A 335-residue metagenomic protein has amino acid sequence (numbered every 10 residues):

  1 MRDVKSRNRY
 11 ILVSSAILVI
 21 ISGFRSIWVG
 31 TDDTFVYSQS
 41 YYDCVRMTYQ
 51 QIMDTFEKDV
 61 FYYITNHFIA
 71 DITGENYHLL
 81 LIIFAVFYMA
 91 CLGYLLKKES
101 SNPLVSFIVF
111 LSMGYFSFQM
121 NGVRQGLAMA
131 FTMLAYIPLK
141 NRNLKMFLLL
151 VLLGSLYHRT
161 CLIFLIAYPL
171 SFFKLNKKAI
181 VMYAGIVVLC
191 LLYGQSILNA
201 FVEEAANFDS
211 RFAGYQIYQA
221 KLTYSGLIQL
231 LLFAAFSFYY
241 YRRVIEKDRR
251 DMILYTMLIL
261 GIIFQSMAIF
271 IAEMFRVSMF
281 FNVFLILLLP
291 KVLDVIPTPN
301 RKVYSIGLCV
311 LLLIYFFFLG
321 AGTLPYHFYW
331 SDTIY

Functional and structural regions predicted by a protein language model:
M1-L18: Start-transfer (signal-anchor) and selected internal transmembrane alpha helices of multi-pass inner/ER membrane
T34-Q39, V45-M47, Y63, Y168-F281 (+1 more regions): Alpha-helical transmembrane segments and terminal signal-anchor/GPI-anchor hydrophobic tails, characterized by long
F35-R46, I52-E75: Short hydrophobic/aromatic helix or loop-helix immediately within or flanking a transmembrane segment in polytopic
I69, L80-C91, A128, L285: Transmembrane alpha-helices of multi-pass, membrane-embedded glycan-processing enzymes that use lipid-linked
G93-M113: Transmembrane-helix signature of polytopic, membrane-embedded enzymes that assemble or transfer cell-envelope glycans
M120-G126: Short acidic/glycine- and proline-prone juxtamembrane loop motifs at membrane-interface regions of multi-pass membrane
T132-K145: Membrane-interface transmembrane helices that cradle and orient dolichyl/undecaprenyl
F147-L149, T160-S171, M182: Transmembrane-embedded, aromatic-rich helix segments that form part of the hydrophobic channel/pocket engaging
